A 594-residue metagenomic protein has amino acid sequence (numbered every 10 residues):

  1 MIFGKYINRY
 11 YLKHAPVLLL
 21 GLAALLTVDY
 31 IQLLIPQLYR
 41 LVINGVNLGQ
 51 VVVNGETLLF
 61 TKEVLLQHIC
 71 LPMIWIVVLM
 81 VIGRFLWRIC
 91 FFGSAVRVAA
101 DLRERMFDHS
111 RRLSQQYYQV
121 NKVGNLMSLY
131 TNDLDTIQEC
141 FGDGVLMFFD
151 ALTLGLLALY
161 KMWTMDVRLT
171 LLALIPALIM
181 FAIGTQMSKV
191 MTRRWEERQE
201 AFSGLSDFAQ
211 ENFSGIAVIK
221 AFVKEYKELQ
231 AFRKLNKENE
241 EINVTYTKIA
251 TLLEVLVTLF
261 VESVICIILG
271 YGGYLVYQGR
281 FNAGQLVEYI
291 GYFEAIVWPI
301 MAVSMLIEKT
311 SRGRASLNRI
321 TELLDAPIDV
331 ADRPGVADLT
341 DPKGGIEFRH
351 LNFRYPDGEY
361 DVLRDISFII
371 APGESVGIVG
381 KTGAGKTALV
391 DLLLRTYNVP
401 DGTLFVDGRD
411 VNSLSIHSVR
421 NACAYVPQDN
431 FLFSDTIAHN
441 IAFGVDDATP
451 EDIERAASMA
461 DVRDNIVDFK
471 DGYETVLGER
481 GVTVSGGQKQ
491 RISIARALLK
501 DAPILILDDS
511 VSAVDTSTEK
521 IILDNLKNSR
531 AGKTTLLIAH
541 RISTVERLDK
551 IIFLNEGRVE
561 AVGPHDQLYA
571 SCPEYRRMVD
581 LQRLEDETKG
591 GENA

Functional and structural regions predicted by a protein language model:
M1-I35, N47-P72, L86-F91, A95 (+10 more regions): Membrane-integrated ABC transporters
L12-K13, Q115-Q116, N132-F141, V145 (+8 more regions): An intracellular "coupling" helix at the cytosolic face of ABC transporter transmembrane type-1 domains
K13, V17-Y30, D143-E197, I268-F281: Transmembrane helices of ABC transporter permease
G21-L22, C70-M73, V77, A151 (+4 more regions): Residue-level recognition of transmembrane alpha-helices in multi-pass small-molecule transporters/permeases
A23-A24, I31-N47, W75-V123, M127 (+12 more regions): Juxtamembrane helix-loop junctions of ABC transporter transmembrane domains
L59, D332, L339-A594: ABC-type nucleotide-binding domain
S110, F232, I320, F348-H350: Conserved catalytic Walker-motif region of ABC-type ATPase nucleotide-binding domains
K161-I175, T245, I249-N318, L324: Helix-loop-helix
